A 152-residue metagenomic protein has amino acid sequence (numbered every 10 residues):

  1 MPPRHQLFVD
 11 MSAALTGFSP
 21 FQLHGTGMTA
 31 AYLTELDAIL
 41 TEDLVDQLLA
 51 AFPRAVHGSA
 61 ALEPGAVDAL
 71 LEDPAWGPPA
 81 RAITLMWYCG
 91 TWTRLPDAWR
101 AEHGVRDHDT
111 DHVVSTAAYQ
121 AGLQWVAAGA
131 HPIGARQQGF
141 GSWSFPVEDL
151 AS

Functional and structural regions predicted by a protein language model:
M1, F18, Q22, T34-A38 (+1 more regions): Short, charged/polar micro-motifs that form catalytic or ligand-binding hotspots
M1-P3, S152: Basic/polar N-terminal segments that are highly enriched at the extreme N-terminus, encompassing both cleavable
P3-Q6, D10-L33: Conserved short "hinge" loops at termini or chain/domain junctions
R4-V9, L49-G58: Short, compositionally biased low-complexity segments
S12-F18, L36, F52-V56, P74 (+1 more regions): Generic structural signal for hydrophobic core residues of well-folded globular domains
G27-A55: Amphipathic alpha-helical segments that form the core helices of the histone-fold
G58-S152: Mature-region segments of soluble proteins
